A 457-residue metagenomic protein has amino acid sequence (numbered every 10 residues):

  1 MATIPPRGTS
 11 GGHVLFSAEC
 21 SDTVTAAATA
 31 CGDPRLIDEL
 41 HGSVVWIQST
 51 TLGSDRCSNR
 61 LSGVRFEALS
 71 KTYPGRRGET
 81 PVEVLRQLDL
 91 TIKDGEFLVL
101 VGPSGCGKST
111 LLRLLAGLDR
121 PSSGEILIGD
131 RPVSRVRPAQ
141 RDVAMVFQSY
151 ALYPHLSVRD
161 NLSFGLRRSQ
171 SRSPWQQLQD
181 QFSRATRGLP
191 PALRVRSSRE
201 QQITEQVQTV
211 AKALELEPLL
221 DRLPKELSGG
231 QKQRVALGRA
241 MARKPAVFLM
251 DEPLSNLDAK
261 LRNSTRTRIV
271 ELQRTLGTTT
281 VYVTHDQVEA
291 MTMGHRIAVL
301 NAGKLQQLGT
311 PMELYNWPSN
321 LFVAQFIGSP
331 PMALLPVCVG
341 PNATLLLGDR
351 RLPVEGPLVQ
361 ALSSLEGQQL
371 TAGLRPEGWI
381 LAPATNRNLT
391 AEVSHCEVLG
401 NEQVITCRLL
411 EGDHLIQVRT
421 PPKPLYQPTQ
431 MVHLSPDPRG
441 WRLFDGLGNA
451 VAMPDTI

Functional and structural regions predicted by a protein language model:
V64, E83-L85: Conserved structural motif at the start of ABC-family nucleotide-binding domains
V101-P103: The feature captures the beta-strand-to-loop junction immediately N-terminal to the Walker
A116: Helix-to-loop junction immediately C-terminal to a conserved catalytic motif
S122-E125, A302: Conserved coupling/switch loops of ABC nucleotide-binding domains, chiefly the family-specific signature
G124-P132: Conserved ABC transporter NBD signature motif
S157-F322: ABC ATPase nucleotide-binding domains
P341-I457: Non-catalytic connector elements of ABC transporters
